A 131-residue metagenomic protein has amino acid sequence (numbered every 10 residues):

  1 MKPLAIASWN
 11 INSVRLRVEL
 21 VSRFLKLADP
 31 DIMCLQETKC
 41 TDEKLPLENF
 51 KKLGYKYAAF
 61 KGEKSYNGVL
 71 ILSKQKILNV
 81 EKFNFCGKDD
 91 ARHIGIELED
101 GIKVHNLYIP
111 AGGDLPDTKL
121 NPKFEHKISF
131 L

Functional and structural regions predicted by a protein language model:
M1-L53, N67-V69: N-terminal, active-site-proximal structural segment of metallo-dependent hydrolase catalytic domains
S13-R17, K88, P122-F130: Soluble or luminal CAZymes and related metallo-dependent hydrolases
R23-L25, R92-D100, S129-L131: Short amphipathic alpha-helices and their capping/turn segments at secondary-structure boundaries
D29, Q75-K76, I128: Generic low-complexity, intrinsically disordered sequence content enriched in small uncharged/hydrophobic residues
T38-P116: Structured beta-strand-rich core segments of catalytic domains in phosphoester-bond hydrolases
I109-L131: Surface-exposed cleft-lining segments at the edges of enzyme active sites
